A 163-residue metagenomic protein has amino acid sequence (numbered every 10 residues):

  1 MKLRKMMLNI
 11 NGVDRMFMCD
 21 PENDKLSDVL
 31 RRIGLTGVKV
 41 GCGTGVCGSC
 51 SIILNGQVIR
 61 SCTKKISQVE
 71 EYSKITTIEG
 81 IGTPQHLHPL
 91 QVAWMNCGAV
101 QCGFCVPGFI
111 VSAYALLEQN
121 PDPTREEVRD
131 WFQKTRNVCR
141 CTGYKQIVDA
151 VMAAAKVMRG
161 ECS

Functional and structural regions predicted by a protein language model:
M1-S163: Signature of N-terminal electron-transfer/Fe-S-associated modules in redox systems
